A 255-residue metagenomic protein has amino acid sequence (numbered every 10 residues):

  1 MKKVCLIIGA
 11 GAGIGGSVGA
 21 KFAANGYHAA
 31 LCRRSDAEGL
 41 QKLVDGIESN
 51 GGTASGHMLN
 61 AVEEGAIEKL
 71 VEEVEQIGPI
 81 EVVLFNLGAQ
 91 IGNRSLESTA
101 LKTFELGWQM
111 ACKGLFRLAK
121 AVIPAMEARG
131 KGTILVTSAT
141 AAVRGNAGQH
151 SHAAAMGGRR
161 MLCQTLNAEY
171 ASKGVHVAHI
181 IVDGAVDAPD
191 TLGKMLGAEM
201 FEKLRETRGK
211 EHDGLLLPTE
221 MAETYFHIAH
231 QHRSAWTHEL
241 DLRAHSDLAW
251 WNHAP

Functional and structural regions predicted by a protein language model:
G11-G13: Conserved glycine-rich cofactor-binding loop
Y27-Q41: Conserved glycine-rich Rossmann-like NAD(P)H-binding loop of the short-chain dehydrogenase/reductase
S49-E64: Rossmann-fold cofactor-recognition segment
E68, G88-E105, G148-S151: Conserved mid-core segment of classical short-chain dehydrogenase/reductases
A89, T133-G158, Q164, A168-A171 (+1 more regions): Catalytic loop of short-chain dehydrogenase/reductase
E97-F116, K131, L135, R159: Catalytic Tyr-X3-Lys loop
M110-A128, A168: Amphipathic alpha-helical dimer-interface segment in Rossmann-like NAD(P)H-dependent oxidoreductases
S172-V175, H179-G184, M195-P255: C-terminal helical subdomain
